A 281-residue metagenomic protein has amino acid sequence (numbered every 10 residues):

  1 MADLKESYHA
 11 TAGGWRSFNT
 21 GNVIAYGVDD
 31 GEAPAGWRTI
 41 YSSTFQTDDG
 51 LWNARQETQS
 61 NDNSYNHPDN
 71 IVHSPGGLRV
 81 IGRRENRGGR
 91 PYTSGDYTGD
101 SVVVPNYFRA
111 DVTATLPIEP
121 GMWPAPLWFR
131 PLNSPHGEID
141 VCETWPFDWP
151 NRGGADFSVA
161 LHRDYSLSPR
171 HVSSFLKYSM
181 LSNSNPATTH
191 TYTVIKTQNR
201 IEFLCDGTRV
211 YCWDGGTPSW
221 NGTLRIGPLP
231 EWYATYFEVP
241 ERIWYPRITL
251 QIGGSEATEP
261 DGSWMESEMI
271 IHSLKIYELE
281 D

Functional and structural regions predicted by a protein language model:
A2-A25: N-terminal low-complexity, intrinsically disordered "leader/linker" segments enriched in small/polar and basic residues
N19-D281: GH16 jelly-roll
